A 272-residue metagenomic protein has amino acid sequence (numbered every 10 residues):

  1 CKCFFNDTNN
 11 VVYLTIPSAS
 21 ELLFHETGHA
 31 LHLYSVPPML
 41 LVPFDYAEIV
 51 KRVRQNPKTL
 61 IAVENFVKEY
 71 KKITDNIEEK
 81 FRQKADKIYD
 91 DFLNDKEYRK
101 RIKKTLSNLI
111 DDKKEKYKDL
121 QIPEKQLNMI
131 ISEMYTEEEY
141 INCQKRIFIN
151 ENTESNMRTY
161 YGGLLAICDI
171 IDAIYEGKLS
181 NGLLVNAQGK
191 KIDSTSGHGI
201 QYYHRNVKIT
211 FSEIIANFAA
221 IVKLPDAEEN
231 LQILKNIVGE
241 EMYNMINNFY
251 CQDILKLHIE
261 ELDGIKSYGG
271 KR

Functional and structural regions predicted by a protein language model:
C1-R272: Active-site-flanking segments in enzyme catalytic domains
